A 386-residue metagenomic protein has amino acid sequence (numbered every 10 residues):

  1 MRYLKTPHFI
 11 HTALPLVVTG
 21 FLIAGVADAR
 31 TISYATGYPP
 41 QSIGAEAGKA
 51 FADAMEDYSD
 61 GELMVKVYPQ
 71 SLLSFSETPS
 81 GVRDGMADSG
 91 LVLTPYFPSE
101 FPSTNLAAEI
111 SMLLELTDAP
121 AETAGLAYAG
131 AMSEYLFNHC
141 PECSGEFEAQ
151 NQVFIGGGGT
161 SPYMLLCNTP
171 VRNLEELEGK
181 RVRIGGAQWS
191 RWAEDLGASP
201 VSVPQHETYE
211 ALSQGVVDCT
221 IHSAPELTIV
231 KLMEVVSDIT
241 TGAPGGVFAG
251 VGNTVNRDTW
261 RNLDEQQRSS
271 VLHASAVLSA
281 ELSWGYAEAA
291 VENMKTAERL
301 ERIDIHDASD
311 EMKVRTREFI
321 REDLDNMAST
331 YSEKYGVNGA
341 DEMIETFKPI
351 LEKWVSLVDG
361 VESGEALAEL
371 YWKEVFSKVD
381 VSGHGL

Functional and structural regions predicted by a protein language model:
R2-L16: Bacterial N-terminal signal peptides that target proteins for export
K5-H8, G25, L93: Intrinsic disorder/low-complexity signature
L22-A29: Sec/Tat signal peptide C-region and signal peptidase I cleavage site
R30-T123, Q150-L386: N-terminal secretory/targeting leader peptides
L114-A149: Short, solvent-exposed loop/beta-turn-alpha elements that line the ligand-binding surface or hinge of extracytoplasmic
